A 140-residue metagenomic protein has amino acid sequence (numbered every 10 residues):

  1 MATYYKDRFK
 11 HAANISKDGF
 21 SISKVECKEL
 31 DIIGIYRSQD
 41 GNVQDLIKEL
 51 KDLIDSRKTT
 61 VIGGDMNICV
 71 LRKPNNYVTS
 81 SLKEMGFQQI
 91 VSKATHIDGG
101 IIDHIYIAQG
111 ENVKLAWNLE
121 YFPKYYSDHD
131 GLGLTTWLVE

Functional and structural regions predicted by a protein language model:
M1-T3: A basic- and aromatic-enriched beta-loop-alpha substructure that forms the phosphate/nucleotide- and DNA/RNA-contacting
Y5-G86, I90-I97, E111-E140: Active-site regions of metal-assisted phosphoester/phosphodiester hydrolases, unifying DNase/endonuclease modules
Y106: Nucleotide-cofactor and metal-assisted catalytic machinery
